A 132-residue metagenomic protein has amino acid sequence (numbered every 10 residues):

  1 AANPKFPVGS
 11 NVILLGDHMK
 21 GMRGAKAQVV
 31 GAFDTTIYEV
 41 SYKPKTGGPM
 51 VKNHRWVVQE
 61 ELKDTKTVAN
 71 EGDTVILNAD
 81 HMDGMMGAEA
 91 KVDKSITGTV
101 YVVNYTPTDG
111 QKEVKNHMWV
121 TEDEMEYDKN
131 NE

Functional and structural regions predicted by a protein language model:
N3-P4, V8-V57, E61, E71-E132: Basic/aromatic-rich interaction segments and small domains that mediate binding to polyanionic partners
